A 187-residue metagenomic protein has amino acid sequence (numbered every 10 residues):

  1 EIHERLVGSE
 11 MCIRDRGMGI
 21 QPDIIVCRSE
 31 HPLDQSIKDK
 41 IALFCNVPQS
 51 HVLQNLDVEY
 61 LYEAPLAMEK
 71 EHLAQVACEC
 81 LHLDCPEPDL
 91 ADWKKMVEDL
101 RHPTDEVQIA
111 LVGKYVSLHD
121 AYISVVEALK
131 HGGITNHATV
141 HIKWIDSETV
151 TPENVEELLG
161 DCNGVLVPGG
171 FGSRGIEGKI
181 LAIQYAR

Functional and structural regions predicted by a protein language model:
E1-E10: Single conserved hydrophobic/aromatic residue that forms the stacking wall/gate of nucleotide- or nucleobase-binding
S9, I13-R187: N-terminal beta1-alpha1 cap of cysteine-dependent amidohydrolase-like domains
